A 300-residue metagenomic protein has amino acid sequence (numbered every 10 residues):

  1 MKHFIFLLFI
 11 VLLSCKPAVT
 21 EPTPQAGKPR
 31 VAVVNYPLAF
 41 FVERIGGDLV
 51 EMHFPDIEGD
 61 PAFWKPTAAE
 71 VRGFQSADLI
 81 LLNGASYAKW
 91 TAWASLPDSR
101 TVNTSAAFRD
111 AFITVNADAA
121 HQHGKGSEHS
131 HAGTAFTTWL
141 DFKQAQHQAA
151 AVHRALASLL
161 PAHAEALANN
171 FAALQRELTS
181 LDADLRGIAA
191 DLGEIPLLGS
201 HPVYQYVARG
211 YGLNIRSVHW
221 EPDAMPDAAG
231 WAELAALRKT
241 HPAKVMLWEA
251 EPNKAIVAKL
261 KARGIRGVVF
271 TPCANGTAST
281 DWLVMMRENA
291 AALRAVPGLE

Functional and structural regions predicted by a protein language model:
F4-L12: Sec-dependent N-terminal signal peptides
C15-E300: Extracytoplasmic metal-acquisition and chelation regions
